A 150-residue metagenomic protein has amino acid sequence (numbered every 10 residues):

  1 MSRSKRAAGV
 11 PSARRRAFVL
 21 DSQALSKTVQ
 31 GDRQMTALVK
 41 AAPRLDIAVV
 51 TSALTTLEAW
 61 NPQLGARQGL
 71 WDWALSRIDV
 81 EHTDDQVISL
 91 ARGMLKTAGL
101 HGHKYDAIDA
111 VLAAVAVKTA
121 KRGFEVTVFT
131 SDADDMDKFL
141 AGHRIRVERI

Functional and structural regions predicted by a protein language model:
M1-R15, K121-I150: Acidic, PIN/NYN-like endoribonuclease modules and their adjacent C-terminal/linker elements
M1-T51, N61-I78: Short, well-structured N-terminal submotif of metal-dependent ribonuclease cores
L20, T51, H82, A107 (+1 more regions): Short beta-strand scaffold positions
A24-L25, T55, V87, L112 (+1 more regions): Alpha-helix capping/helix-boundary segments
M35, T56, Q68, I88-A91 (+2 more regions): A general structural signal for well-ordered alpha-helical segments in protein cores
A66-L70, A98-G99, R146-V147: Short, hinge-like loop/turn segments at secondary-structure boundaries
I78-H101, A110: Acidic catalytic patch
Y105-T127: Acidic, metal-associated active-site segment
